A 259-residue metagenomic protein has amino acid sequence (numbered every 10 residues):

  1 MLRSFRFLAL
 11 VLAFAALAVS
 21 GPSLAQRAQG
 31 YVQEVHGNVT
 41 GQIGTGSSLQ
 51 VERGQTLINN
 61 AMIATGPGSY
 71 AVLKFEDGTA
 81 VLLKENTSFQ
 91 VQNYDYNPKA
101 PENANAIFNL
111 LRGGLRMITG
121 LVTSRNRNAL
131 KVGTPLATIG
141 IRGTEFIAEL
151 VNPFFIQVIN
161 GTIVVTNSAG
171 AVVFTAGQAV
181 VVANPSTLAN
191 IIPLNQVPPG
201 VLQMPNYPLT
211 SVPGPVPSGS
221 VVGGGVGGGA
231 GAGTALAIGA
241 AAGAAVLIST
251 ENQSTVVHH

Functional and structural regions predicted by a protein language model:
M1-A9: Bacterial N-terminal signal peptides that target proteins for export
L10-A15: Hydrophobic helical h-region of N-terminal Sec-dependent signal peptides in bacterial secretory/periplasmic proteins
L24-G224: Flexible, surface-exposed loop/linker segments and immediately adjacent secondary-structure boundaries
T65, I238-A245: N-terminal secretion/transport leader regions
V216-I238: Membrane-penetrating hydrophobic segments
G233, G243-H259: Short hydrophobic alpha-helical membrane-entry/anchor segments
